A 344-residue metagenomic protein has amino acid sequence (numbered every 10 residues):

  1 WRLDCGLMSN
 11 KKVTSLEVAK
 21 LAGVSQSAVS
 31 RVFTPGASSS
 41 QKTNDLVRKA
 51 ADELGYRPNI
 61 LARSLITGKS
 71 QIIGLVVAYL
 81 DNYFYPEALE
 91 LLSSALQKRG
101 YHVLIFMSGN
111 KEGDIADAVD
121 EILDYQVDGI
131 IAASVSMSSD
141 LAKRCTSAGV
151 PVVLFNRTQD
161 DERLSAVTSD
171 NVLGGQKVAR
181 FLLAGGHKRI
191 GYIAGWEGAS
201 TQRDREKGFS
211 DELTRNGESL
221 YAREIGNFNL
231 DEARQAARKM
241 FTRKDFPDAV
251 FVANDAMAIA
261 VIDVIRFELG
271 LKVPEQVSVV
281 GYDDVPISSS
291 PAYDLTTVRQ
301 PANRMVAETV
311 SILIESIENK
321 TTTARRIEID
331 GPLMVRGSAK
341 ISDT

Functional and structural regions predicted by a protein language model:
W1-K69, K340-D343: N-terminal helix-turn-helix DNA-binding module of bacterial transcription factors
W1-V13, G68-R180, A184, M240-T242 (+1 more regions): Alpha-helical recognition/docking segments in bacterial nutrient-uptake and carbohydrate-utilization systems
L21, Q26-R31, L65-D81, L91 (+2 more regions): Short beta-strand segments enriched in small/hydrophobic residues
I60, V77-E87, I105-D114, R157 (+6 more regions): Hinge/beta->alpha junction and helix N-cap segments in small-molecule ligand-binding domains
K98-R99, A148, E212-S219, R243-D245 (+1 more regions): Short helix-capping segments at alpha-helix termini
Q126-S134, G191-A194, R223-E224, K244-N254 (+1 more regions): Periplasmic-binding protein-like
R238, R243-T344: Flexible loop/turn connectors
